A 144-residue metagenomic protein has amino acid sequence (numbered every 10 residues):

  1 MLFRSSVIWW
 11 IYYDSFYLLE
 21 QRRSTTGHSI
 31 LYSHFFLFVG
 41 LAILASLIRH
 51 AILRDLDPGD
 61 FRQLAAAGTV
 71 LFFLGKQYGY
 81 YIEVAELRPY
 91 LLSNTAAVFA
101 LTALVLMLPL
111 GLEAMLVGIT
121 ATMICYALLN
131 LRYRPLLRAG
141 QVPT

Functional and structural regions predicted by a protein language model:
M1-L108, C125-Q141: Predominantly late transmembrane helices and immediately cytosolic-facing juxtamembrane segments
P109-T120: Loop-to-transmembrane alpha-helix initiation sites
